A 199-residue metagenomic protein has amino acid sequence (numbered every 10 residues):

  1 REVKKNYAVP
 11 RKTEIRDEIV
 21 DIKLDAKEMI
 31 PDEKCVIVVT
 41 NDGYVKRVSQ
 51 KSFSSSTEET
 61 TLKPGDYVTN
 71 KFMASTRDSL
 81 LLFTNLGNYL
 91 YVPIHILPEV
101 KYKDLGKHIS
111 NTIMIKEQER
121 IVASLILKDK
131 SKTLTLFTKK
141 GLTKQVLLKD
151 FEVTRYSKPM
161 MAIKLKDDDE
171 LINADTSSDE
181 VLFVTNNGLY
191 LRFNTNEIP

Functional and structural regions predicted by a protein language model:
R1-P199: Short, structured "edge-of-domain" segments at secondary-structure transitions
